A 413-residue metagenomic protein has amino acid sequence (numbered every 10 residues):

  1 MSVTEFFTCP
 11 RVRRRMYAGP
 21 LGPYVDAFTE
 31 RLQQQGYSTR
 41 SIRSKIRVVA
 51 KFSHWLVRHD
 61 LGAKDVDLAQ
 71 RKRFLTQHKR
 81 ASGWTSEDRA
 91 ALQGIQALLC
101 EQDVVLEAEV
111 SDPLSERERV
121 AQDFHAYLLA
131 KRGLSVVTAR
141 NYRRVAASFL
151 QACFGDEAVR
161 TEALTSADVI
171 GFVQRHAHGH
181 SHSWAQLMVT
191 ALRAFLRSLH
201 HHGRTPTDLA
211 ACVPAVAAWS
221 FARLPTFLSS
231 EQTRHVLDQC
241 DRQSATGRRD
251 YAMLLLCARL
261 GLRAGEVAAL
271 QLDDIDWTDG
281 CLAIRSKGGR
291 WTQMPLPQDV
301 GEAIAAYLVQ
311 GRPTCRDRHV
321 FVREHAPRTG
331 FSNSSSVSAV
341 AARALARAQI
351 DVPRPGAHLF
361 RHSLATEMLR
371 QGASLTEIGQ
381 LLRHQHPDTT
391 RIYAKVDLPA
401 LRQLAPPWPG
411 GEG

Functional and structural regions predicted by a protein language model:
M1-G413: Conserved catalytic core of the tyrosine transesterase superfamily
